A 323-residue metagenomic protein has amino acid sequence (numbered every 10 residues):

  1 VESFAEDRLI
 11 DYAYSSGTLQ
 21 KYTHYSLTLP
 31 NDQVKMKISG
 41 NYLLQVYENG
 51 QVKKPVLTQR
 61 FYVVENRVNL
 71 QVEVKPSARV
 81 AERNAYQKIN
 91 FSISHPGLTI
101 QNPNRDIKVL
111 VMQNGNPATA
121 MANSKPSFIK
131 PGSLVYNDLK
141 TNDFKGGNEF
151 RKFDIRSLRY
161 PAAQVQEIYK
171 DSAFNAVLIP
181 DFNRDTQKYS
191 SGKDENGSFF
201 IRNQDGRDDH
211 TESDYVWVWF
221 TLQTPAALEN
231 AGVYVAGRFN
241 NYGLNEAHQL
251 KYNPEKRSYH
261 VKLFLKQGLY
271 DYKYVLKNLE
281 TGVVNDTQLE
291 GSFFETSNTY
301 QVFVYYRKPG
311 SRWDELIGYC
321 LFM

Functional and structural regions predicted by a protein language model:
E2-Y25, P117-S124, W219-Q267, L279-V304: Aromatic-rich carbohydrate-binding modules that target alpha-glucans
L19-N49: Ligand-binding face of N-terminal immunoglobulin V-set domains in extracellular IgSF glycoproteins
H24-D32, N123, K130-D143, S258-L265: Exposed aromatic-hydrophobic patches
V34, E48-V56, N116, S157-Q164 (+1 more regions): Short acidic/polar inter-strand loop motif in beta-rich domains
I38-N41, R257, K266-Y272: A glycine-anchored, Pro-Gly-centered beta-turn/N-cap motif
V63-N84, F293-I317: Low-complexity, Pro/Ser/Thr- and charge-rich linker/hinge segments at domain boundaries
I100-Q187: Long, internal scaffold/assembly segments composed of regular secondary structure
L178-E229, L316-M323: Basic K/R-rich, polyanion-interacting modules in nucleoproteins and related proteins
